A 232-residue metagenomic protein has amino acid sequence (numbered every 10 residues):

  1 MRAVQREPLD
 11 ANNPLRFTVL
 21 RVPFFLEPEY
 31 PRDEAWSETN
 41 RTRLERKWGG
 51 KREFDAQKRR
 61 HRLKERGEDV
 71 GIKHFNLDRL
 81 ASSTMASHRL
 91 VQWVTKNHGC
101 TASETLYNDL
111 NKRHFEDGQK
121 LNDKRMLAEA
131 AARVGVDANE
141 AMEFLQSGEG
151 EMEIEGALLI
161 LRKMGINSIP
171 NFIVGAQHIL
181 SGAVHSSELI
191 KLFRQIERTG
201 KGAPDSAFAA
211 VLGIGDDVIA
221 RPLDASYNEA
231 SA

Functional and structural regions predicted by a protein language model:
M1-D10, R21-V22, V91-A232: C-terminal cap of thioredoxin/glutaredoxin-like
R2-H114: Structural alpha/beta surface segment adjacent to cysteine/selenocysteine redox centers across thiol/disulfide enzymes
